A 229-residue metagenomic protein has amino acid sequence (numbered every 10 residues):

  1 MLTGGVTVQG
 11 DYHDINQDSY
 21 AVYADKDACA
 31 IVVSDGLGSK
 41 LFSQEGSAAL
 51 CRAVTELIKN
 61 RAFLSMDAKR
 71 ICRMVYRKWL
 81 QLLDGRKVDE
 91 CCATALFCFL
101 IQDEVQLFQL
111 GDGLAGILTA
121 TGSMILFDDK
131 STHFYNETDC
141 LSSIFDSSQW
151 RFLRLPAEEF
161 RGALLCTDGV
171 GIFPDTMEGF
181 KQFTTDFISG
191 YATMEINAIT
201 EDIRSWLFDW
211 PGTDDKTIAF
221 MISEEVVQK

Functional and structural regions predicted by a protein language model:
M1-E56, G113, S143-R154, G212-A219: N-terminal entry segment of metal-dependent catalytic domains or homologous docking segments
L2-D14, Y76-R86, I117-E158, M194 (+1 more regions): PP2C/PPM family metal-dependent serine/threonine protein phosphatase catalytic domain, recognizing the conserved
H13-A24, V88-Q102, Q106, S131-D175: Acidic loop->beta-strand submotif enriched in PP2C/PPM serine/threonine phosphatases
A24-D27, L100-E104, G111, L118-G122 (+1 more regions): Short acidic-glycine loop/turn motifs at beta-strand connectors
V33, L110, C166: Generic enzyme active-site microenvironment
C51-A62, I188, A192: Short amphipathic alpha-helical signal-transduction/dimerization elements
F63-L118, W150-A157, W210: Catalytic core of PPM/PP2C metal-dependent serine/threonine phosphatase domains
W79-G85, D146-K229: C-terminal catalytic subdomain
